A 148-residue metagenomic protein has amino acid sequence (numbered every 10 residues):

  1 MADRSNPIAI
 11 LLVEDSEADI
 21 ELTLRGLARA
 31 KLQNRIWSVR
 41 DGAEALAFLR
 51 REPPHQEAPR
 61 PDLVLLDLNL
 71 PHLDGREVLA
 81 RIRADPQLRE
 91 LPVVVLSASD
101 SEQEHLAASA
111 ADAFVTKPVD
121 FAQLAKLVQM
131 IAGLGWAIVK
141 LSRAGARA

Functional and structural regions predicted by a protein language model:
M1-L11, S16-R35, A43-E44, R50 (+3 more regions): Non-catalytic signal-transmission and effector/linker regions of two-component phosphorelay proteins
S16-D19, P71, Q87, S99-Q103: Negatively charged, flexible loop motifs adjacent to catalytic sites in prokaryotic signal transduction proteins
S38, L70-L73: Residue-level signal for the "D+5" position in two-component response regulator receiver
P53-P59, R83-R89, S109: Conserved phosphotransfer cores of two-component systems
V64, F114-V115: Two-component signal transduction core modules
D67, S97: Active-site residues of response regulator receiver
